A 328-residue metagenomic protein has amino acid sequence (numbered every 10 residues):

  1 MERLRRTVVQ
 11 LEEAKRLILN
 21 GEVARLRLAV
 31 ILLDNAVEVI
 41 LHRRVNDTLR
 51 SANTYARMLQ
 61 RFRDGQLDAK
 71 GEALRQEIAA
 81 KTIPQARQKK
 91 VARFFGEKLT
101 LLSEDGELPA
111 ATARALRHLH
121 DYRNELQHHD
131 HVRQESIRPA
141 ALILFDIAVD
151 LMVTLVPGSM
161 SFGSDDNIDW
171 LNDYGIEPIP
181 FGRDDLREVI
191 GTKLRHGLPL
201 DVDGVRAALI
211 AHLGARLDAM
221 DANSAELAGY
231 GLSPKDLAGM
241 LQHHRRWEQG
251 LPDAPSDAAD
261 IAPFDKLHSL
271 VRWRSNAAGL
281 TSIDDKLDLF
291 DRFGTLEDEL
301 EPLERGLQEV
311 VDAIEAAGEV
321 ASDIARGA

Functional and structural regions predicted by a protein language model:
R3-K15, R117-N124: Active-site-adjacent bridging/hinge elements
V9-R27: A long, hydrophobic alpha-helical segment
L19-V23, V45, L49, H128-H131: Short, flexible helix-adjacent loops and helix caps
A24, L99-F162: Charge-enriched, short contiguous segments at helix-coil
L26-T48: Short, hydrophobic, well-ordered secondary-structure elements
A29, T48-L59, D165-W170: Short, glycine/acidic-rich hinge or "gate" loops at secondary-structure transitions that mediate conformational
L49-D121, H128: A broadly used, surface-exposed interaction patch
H131-A328: Polyanionic, low-complexity intrinsically disordered segments
